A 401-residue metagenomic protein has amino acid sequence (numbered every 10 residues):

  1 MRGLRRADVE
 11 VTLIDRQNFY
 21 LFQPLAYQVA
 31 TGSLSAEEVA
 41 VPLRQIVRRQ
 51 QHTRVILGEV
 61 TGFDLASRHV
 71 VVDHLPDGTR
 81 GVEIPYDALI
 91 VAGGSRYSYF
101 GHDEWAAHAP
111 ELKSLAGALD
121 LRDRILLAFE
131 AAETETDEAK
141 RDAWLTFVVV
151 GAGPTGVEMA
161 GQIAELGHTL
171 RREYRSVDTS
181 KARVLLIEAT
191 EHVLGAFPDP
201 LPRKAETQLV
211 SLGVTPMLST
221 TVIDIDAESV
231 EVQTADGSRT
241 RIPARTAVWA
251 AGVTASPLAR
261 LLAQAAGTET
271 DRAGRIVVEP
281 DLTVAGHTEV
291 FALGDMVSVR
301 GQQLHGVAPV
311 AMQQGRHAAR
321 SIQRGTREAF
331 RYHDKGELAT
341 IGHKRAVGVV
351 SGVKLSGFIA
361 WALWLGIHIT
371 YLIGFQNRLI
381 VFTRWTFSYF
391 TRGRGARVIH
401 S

Functional and structural regions predicted by a protein language model:
M1-G62, F147, P154-F197, V248: Beta1-alpha1 glycine-rich phosphate/pyrophosphate-binding loop at the start of Rossmann-like nucleotide-binding domains
D15-R16, G93, A152, A189 (+2 more regions): Cofactor-binding loop segments of dinucleotide-utilizing enzymes, especially the Rossmann-like FAD- and NAD(P)+-binding
T53-V148, G237, V248: FAD-binding core/adjacent interface of flavoenzyme oxidoreductases
V55-V72, P76-D77, A164-P280, G286: A Rossmann-like FAD-binding core segment of flavoenzymes
G94-Y97, A160, V253-A255: Short glycine-rich anion-binding loops that position phosphate/pyrophosphate groups of nucleotides and phosphorylated
H108-T136, S229, R241-Q313, R320: FAD-site-proximal beta/loop scaffold in flavoenzymes
R141-F197, L201-T207, T215-M217, V307-S321 (+2 more regions): Rossmann-like dinucleotide-binding core of oxidoreductases
V310, Q314, A319-S401: C-terminal, flexible cofactor-proximal segment of oxidoreductases
